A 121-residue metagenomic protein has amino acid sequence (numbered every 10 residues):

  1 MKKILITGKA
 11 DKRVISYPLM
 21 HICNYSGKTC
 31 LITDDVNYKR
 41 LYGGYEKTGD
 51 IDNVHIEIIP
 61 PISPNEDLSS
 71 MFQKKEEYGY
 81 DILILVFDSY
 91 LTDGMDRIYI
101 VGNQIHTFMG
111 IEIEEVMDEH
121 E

Functional and structural regions predicted by a protein language model:
K2-K12, C30-D96: P-loop/Walker-type NTP enzyme "switch/lid" segment
V14, N37-Y42, H106-G110, V116: Short, charged/polar "capping" segments at the starts of alpha-helices and the immediately preceding loops
I15-M20: Motif I (Walker A/P-loop) of helicase-class P-loop NTPases
H21-I32: Post-Walker A helix-loop "phosphate-sensing" segment adjacent to the P-loop in P-loop NTPases
C23-N24, G49-I51, D118-H120: Short, low-complexity, polar/charged sequence segments that are solvent-exposed and flexible
E77-E121: Conserved catalytic-core segment of NTP-binding enzymes
